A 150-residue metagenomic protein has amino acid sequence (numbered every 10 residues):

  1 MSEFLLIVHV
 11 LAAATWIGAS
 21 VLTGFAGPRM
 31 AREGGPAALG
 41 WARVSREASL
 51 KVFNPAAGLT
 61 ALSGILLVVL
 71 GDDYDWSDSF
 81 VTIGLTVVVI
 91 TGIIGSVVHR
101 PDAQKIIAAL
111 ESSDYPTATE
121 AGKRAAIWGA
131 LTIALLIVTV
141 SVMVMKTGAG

Functional and structural regions predicted by a protein language model:
M1-G150: Polytopic transmembrane helical bundles with strong interfacial aromatic enrichment
